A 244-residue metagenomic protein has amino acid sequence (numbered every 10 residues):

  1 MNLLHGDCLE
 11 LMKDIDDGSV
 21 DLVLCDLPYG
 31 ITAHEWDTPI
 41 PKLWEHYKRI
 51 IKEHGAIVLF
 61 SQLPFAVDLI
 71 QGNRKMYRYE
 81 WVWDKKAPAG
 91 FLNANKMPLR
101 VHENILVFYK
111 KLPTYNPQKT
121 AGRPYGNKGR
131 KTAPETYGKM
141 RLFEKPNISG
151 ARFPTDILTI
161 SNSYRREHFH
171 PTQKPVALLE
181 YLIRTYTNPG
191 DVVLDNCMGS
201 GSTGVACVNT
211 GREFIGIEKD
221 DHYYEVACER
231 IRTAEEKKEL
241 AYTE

Functional and structural regions predicted by a protein language model:
M1-G216, H222-V226: Core catalytic lobe of class I
Q118-A121, K238-E244: Short, flexible loop/turn segments with low-complexity composition
C228-Y242: Short, conserved SAM-binding/catalytic segment of Class I S-adenosyl-L-methionine-dependent methyltransferases
